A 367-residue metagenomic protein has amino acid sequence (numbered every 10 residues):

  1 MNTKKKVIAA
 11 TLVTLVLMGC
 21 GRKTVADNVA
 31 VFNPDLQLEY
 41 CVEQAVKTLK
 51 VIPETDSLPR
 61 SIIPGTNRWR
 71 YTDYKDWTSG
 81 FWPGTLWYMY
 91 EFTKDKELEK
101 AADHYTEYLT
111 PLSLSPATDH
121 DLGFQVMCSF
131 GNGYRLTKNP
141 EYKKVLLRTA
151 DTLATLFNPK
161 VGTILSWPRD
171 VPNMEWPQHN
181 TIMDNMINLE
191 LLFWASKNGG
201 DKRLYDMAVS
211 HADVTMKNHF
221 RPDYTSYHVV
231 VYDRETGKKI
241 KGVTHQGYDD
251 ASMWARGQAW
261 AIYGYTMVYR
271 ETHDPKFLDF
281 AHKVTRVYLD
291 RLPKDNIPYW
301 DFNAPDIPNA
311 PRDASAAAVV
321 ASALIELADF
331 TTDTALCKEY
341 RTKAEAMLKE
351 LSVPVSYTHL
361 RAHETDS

Functional and structural regions predicted by a protein language model:
M1-V29: Bacterial Sec-dependent N-terminal signal peptides
V25-G80, Y88, F92, K96-E97 (+5 more regions): Low-complexity, Ser/Thr/Pro/Gly-enriched N-terminal "stalk/linker" regions
D27-L38, M89-D103, Y134-L147, S196-V209 (+2 more regions): Structural helix-adjacent loops and short alpha-helical linkers that scaffold large soluble proteins
R60-N67, T106, S166-N173, V231 (+1 more regions): Short linear capping/connector segments at secondary-structure termini
K75-Y90, D119-R135, H179-K197, M253-R270 (+2 more regions): Well-ordered alpha-helical segments within folded domains of soluble proteins
F92, E99-H104, Y108-I187, L191 (+2 more regions): Extended ligand-binding groove/face enriched in aromatic
I182-I297, S315, K338-A346, E350-P354: Extended ligand-binding clefts on enzyme/binding-domain cores
H359-S367: Single conserved hydrophobic/aromatic residue that forms the stacking wall/gate of nucleotide- or nucleobase-binding
